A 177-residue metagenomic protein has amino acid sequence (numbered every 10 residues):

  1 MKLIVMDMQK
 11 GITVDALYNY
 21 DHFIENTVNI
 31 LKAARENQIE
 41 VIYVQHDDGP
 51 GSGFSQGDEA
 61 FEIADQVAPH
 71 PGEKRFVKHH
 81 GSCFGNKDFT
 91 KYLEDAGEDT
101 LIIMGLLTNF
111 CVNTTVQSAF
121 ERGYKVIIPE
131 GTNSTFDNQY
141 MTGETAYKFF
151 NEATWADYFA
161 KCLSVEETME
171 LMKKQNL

Functional and structural regions predicted by a protein language model:
K2, N29-R35, F54-L177: Active-site-adjacent betaalpha module
L3-I4, M8, E25-N26: N-terminal beta-strand-loop-alpha-helix module at the start of alpha/beta ligand-binding or catalytic domains
M8, H46, G131: Active-site loop/turn elements of alpha/beta-hydrolase fold enzymes, especially the short glycine-/histidine-rich
Q9-D15: Short acidic, Gly/Ser-rich segments with clustered Asp/Glu that frequently serve as metal-coordination loops in enzyme
D15-L17, G53-S55: Short, glycine/acidic-enriched capping/hinge loops at junctions between secondary-structure elements
A16-D47: A short alpha/beta connector and helix-capping loop motif
D48-S52: Glycine-rich, proline-tolerant flexible connector loops at the mouths of alpha/beta enzymes
